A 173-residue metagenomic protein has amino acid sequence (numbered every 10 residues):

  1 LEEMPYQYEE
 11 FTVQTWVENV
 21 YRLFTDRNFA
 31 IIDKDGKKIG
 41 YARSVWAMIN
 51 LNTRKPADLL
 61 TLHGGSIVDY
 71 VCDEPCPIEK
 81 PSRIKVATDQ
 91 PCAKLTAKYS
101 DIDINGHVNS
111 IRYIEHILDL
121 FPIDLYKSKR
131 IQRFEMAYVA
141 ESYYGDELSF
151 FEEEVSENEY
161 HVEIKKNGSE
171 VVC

Functional and structural regions predicted by a protein language model:
E2-S82, Y138, S142-G145, E153-C173: HotDog/MaoC-like acyl-thioester-processing domains
I39-R43, A47-Q132: Hot-dog-fold acyl-thioester-processing enzymes
N105, R133, V139-Y144, S149: Extended serine/threonine-enriched, polar tracts that run as long, contiguous segments within proteins
